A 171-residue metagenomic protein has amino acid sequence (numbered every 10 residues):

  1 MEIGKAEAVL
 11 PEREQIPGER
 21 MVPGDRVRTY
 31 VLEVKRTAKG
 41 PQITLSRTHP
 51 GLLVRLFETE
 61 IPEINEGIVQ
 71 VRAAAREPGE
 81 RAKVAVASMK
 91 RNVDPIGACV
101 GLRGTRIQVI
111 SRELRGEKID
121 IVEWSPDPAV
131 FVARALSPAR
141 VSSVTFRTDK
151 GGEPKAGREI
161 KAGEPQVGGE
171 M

Functional and structural regions predicted by a protein language model:
M1-M171: RNA-contacting regions in translation and RNA-metabolism proteins, encompassing KH/S1 modules where present
